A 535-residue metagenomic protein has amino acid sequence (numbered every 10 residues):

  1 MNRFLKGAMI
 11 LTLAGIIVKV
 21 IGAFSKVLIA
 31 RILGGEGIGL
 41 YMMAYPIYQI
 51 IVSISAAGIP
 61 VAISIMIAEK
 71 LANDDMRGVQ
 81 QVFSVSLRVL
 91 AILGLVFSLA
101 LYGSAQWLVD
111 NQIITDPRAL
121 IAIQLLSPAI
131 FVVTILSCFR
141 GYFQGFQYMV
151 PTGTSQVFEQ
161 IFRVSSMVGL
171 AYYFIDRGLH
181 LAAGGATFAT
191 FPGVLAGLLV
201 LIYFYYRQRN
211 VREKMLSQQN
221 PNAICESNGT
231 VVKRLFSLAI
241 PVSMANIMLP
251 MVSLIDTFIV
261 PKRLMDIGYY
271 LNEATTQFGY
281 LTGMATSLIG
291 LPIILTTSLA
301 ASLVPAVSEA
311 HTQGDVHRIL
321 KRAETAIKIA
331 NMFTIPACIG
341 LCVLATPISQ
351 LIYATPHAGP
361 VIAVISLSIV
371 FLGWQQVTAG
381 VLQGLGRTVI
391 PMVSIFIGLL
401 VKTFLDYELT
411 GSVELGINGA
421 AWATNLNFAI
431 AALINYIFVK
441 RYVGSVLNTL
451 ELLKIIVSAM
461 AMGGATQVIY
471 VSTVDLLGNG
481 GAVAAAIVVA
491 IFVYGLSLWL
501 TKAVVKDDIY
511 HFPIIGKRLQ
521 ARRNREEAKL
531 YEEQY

Functional and structural regions predicted by a protein language model:
M1-I21, R77, Q81, N222-L249 (+3 more regions): N-terminal membrane topogenesis motif
R3-I65, E69, S98, Y102 (+2 more regions): Signature of the first transmembrane helix
A57-A72, I289-H317, E324-I327: Helix-loop junctions and terminal segments of transmembrane helices in multi-pass membrane transport/translocation
V96-T115, L120, P336-A354: Short membrane-interface helical motifs at transmembrane helix boundaries in multi-pass membrane transporters
I114-C138, I339, A354-T378: Alpha-helical transmembrane segments of multi-pass membrane proteins
V133-S155, L367-I397, E408: Membrane-interface junctions at transmembrane-helix termini in multi-pass inner-membrane proteins
V150, I161-F204, V389, L399-L433 (+3 more regions): Membrane-interface helix-loop junctions in multi-pass transport and translocation proteins
V468-Y535: Membrane-proximal transmembrane or re-entrant/amphipathic helices at the cytosolic face
